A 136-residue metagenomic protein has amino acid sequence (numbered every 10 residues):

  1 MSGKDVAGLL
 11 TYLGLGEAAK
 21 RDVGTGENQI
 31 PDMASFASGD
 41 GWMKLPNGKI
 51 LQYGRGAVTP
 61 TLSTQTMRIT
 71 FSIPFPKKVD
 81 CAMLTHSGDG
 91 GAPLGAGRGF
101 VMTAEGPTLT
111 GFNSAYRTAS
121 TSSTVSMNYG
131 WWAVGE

Functional and structural regions predicted by a protein language model:
M1-E136: Trimeric viral appendage architectures of receptor-binding fibers, tailspike depolymerases, and tail needles
